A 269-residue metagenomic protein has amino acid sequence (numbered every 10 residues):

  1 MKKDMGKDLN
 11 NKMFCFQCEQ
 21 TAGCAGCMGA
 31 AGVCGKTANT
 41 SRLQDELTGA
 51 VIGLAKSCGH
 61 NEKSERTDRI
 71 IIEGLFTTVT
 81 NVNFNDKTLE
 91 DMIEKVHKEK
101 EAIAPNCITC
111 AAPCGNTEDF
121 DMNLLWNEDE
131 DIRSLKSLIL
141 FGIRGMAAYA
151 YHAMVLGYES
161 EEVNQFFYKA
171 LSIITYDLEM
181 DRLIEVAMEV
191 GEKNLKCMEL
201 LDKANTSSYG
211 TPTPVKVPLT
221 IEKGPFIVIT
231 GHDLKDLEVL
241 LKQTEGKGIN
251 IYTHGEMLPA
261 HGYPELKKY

Functional and structural regions predicted by a protein language model:
K2-Y269: Metallocofactor- and cofactor-centric catalytic cores in central/energy metabolism, strongly enriched
